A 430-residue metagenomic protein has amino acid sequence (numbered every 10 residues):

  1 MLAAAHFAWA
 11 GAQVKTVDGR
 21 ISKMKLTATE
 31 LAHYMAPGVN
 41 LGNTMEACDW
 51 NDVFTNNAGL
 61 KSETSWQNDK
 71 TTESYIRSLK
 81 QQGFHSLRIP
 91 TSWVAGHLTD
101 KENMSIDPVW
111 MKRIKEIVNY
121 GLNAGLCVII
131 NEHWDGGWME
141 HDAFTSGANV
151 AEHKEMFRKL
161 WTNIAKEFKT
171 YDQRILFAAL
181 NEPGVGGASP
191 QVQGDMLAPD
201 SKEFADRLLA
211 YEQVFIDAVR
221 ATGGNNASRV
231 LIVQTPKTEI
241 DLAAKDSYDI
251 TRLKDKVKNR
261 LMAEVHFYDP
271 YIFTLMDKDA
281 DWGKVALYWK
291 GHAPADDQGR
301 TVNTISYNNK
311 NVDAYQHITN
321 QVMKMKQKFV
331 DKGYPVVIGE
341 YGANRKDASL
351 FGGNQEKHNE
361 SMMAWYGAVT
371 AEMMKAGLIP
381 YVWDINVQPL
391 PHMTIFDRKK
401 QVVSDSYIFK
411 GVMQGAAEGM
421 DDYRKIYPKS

Functional and structural regions predicted by a protein language model:
M1-L2: N-terminal export leaders
A8-A12: Boundary at the C-terminal end of the N-terminal hydrophobic targeting segment
G19-L26, A32-V230, T235, I240-A243 (+3 more regions): Active-site mouth of glycoside hydrolases
G42-T71, T99-I106, N149, I272-Y315 (+1 more regions): Acidic/histidine-rich helix-loop elements that form or flank divalent-metal/phosphate-binding sites at the catalytic
I76, V118, I216, I250-T251 (+3 more regions): Short amphipathic alpha-helical segments and helix-helix/interface helices
K80, L122, V330, T370 (+1 more regions): Anion (oxyanion) recognition and catalysis
A151-A314, M323-N344, K375-L378: Active-site region of glycoside hydrolase catalytic domains
A348-S430: Aromatic-rich peripheral "rim/lid" segments of glycoside hydrolase catalytic domains that contact and position glycan
